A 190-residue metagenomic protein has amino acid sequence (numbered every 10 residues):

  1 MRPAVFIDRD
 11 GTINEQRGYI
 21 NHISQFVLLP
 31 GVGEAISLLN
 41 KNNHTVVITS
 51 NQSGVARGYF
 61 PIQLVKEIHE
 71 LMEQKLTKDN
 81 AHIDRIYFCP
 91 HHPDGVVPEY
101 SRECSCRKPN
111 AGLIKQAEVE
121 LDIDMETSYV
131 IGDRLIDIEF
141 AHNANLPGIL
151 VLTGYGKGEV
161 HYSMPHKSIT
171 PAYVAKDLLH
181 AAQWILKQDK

Functional and structural regions predicted by a protein language model:
M1-I7, A175, Q183-K190: Non-catalytic pre-domain segments flanking phosphatase-related domains
M1-V47: Active-site neighborhood of HAD-like aspartate-dependent phosphohydrolases
N14-P30, V55-L64, K78-A81, V96-S105: Metal-dependent phosphoesterase signature
V32, I36-M72, A81-G95, A141: Substrate-recognition element of Asp-dependent hydrolases with the DxDx(T/V) motif
Y59-E73, E99-L113, E139-N145: Short, electropositive alpha-helical surface patch
S105-I138: Conserved Lys-Pro-Asp/Glu-containing loop-to-beta segment of HAD-superfamily phosphomonoesterases, centered on
Y129-Y173: Acidic, Mg2+-coordinating phosphoryl-transfer loop and its flanking beta/alpha structural elements, shared across
